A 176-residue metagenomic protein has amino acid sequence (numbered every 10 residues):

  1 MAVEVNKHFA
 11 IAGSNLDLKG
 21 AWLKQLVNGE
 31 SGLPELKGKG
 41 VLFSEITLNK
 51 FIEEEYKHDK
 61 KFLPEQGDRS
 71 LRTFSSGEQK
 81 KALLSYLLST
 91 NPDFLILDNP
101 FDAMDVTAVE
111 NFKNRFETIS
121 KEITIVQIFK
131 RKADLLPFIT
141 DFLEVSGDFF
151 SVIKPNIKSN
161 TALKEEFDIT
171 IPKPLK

Functional and structural regions predicted by a protein language model:
A2-K7, A12-D93, N99: ABC-family P-loop ATPase nucleotide-binding domains
E4, T107, R115-L135: Conserved catalytic loops of ABC-family nucleotide-binding domains
N6, A12, K164-K176: ABC ATPase nucleotide-binding domains
S75-Q79, N91, V106-K113, L143 (+1 more regions): Extended, charge- and Ser/Thr-rich helical segments
N99-F101, D105: Walker B catalytic motif
L135-V145: Conserved short hydrophobic beta-strand within the ABC ATPase nucleotide-binding domain
E144-P172: Conserved beta-strand-loop-alpha-helix hinge in the C-terminal portion of ABC ATPase nucleotide-binding domains
